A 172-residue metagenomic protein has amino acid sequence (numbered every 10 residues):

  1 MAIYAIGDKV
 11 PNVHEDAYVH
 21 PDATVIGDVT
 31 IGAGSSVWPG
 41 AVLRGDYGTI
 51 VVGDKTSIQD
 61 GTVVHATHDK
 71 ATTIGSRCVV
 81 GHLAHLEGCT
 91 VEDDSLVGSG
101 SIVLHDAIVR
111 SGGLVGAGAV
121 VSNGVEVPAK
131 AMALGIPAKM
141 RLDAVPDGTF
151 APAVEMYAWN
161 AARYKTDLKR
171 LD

Functional and structural regions predicted by a protein language model:
M1-G34, V42, K169-D172: Extended, small-residue-rich solenoid/repeat segments and analogous flexible loops that form exposed scaffolds
M1-N12, D46-T49, D54, D60-T62 (+3 more regions): Glycine-rich hexapeptide-repeat left-handed beta-helix
T24, S35-S36, A41-R44, G48-T49 (+1 more regions): Short active-site-proximal "capping" loops at secondary-structure junctions
G32-S35, P39, G75-C78: Short, conserved structural micro-motifs that define repeat-unit consensus positions and nucleotide-binding loops
